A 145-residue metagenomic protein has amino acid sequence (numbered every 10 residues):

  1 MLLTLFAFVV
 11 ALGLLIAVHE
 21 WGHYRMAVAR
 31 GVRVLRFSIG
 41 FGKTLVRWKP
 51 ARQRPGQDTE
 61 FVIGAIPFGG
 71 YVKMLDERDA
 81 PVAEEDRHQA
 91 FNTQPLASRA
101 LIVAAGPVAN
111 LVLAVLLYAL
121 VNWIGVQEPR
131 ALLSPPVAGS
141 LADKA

Functional and structural regions predicted by a protein language model:
M1-L5, V121-I124: C-terminal recognition in membrane/secretory proteostasis and scaffolding
L3-D86: Small-residue-rich helix-interface/hinge motifs
T4-F8, Q94-V103, N110: Residue-level signature of transmembrane alpha-helical entry/exit and packing/kink sites in multi-pass membrane
H19, I63, G106, A142-A145: Terminal peptide-recognition signature
G22-M26, I102, A109, L113: Hydrophobic side chains within alpha-helical segments
R78-A97, A109-A145: PDZ peptide-recognition modules
